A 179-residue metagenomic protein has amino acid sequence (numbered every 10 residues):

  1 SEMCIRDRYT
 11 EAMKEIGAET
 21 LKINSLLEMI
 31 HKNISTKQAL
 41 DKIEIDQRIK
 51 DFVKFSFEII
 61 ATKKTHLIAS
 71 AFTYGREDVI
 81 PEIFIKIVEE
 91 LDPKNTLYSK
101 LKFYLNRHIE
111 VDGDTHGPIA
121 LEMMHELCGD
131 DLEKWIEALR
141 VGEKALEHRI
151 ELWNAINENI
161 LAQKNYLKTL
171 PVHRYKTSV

Functional and structural regions predicted by a protein language model:
M3-C4: Short, small-residue-biased leader/transition segments that mark boundaries at the very start of proteins
D7, K14, Y74, D78-E82 (+2 more regions): Generic structural signal for well-ordered, non-transmembrane alpha-helical segments in soluble/cytosolic regions
D7-T10, A120: Well-ordered alpha-helical segments within folded domains of soluble proteins
G17-S25: Short secondary-structure capping/junction motifs at helix and strand boundaries
M29-F72, K100-L101, D130-W135: Acidic/His metal-coordination segments adjacent to aromatic residues that form catalytic metal sites in metalloenzymes
Q47-A71, V79, I83, I87 (+1 more regions): Alpha-helical membrane insertion/targeting regions
A69-E133: An amphipathic alpha-helical core segment
H116, E126-V179: Acidic, carboxylate-rich catalytic segments that either coordinate divalent cations
